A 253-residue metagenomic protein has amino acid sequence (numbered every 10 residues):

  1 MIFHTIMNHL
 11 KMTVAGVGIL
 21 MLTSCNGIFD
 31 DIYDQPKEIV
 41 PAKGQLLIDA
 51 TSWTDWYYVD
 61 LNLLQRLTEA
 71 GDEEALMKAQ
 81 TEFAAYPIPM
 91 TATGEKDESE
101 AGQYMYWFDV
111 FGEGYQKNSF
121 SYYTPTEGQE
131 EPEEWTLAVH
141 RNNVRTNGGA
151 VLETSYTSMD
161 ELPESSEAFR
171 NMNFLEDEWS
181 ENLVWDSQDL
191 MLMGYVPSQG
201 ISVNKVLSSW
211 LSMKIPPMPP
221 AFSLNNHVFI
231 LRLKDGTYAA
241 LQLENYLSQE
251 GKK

Functional and structural regions predicted by a protein language model:
I2-V14: Bacterial N-terminal signal peptides that target proteins for export
M21-S24: C-terminal motif of bacterial Sec signal peptides marking the signal peptidase cleavage site
N26-K253: Surface-exposed, beta-sheet-biased, low-hydrophobicity segments with strongly acidic/polar composition
